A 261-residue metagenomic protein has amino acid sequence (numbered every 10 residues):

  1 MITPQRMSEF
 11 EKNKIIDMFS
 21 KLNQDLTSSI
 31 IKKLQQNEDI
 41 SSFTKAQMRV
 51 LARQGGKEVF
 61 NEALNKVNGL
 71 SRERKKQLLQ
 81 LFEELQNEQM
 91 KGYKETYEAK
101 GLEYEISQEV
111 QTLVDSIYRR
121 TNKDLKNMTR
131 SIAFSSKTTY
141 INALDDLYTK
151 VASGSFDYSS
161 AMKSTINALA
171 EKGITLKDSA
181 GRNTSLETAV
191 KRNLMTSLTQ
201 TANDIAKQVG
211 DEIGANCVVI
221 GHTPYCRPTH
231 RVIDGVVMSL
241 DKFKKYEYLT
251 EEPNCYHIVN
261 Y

Functional and structural regions predicted by a protein language model:
M1-A180: N-terminal leader/targeting and assembly helices and adjacent pre-domain segments
I166-Y261: Acidic, glycine-rich two-metal-ion catalytic cores of nucleic acid-processing enzymes
